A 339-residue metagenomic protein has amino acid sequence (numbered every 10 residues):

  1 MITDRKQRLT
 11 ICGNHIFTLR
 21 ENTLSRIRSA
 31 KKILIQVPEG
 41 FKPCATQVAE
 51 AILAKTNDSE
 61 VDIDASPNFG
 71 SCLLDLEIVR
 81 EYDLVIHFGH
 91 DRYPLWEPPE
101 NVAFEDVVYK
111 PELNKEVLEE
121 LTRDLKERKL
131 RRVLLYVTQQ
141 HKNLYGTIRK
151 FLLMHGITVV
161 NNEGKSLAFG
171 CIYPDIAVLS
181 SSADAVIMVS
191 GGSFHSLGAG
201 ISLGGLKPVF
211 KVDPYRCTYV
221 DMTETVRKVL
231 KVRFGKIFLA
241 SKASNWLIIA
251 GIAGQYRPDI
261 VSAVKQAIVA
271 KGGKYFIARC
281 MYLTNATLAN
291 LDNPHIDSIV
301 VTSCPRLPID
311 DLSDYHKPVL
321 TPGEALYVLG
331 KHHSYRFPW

Functional and structural regions predicted by a protein language model:
I2, I201, V209, Y215-R227 (+1 more regions): Peripheral docking tails and interdomain loops at the edges of cofactor- or intermediate-handling domains
R5-E21, I27, K32-G204, P208-V220 (+1 more regions): The feature marks the mature, well-folded catalytic cores of soluble enzymes
V61, N114-K115, Y215-C217, I237-A240 (+3 more regions): Short, surface-exposed, polar/charged, turn-prone segments marking secondary-structure boundaries
C72-L73, T287-L288, K331: Short Asp/Glu-rich motifs
L84-V85, G89-P99, S180-G198, S241-G254 (+1 more regions): Extended, charge-rich low-complexity interaction segments
L144, I148, H195-A278, Y282-N290: Redox- and metal-dependent alpha/beta enzyme cores, enriched for Fe-S-associated oxidoreductases and cofactor-handling
V229, I260-L320, A325, S334-R336: A C-terminal functional module that forms or caps the active site or interfaces directly with catalytic machinery
